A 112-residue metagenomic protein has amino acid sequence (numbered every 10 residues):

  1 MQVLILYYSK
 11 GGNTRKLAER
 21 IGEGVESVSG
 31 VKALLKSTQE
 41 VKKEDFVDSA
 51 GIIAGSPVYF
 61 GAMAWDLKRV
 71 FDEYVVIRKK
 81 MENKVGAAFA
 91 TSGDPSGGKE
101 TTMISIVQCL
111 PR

Functional and structural regions predicted by a protein language model:
M1-V28: N-terminal beta1-alpha1 ligand-phosphate binding loop
L6-Y8, K36, F89: Short hydrophobic segments within beta-strands
G11, K32, P95-S96: A generic secondary-structure micro-motif detector that highlights 1-2 residue hydrophobic/ambivalent hotspots embedded
G24-V31, I77-K80: Short helix-capping segments at alpha-helix termini
T38-R112: Helix-loop-strand module that forms the ligand-binding subsite of alpha/beta enzymes
